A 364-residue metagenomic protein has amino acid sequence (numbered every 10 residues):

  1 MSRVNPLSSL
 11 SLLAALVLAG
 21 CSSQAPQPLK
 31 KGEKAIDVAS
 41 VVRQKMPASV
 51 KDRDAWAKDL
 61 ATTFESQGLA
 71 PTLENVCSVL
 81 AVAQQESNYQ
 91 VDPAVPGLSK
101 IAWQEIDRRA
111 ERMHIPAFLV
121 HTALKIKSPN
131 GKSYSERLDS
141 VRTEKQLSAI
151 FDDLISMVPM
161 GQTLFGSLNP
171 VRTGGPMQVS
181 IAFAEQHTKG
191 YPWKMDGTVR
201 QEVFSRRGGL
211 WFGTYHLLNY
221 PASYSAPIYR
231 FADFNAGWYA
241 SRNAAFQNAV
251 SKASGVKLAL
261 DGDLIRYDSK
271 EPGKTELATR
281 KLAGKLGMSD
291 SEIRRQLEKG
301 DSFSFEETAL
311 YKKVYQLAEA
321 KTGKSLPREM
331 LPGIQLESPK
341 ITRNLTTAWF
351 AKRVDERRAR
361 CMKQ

Functional and structural regions predicted by a protein language model:
M1-S11: Bacterial N-terminal signal peptides that target proteins for export
S2-V4, L16, G20-Q364: Cell-wall glycan-active module
